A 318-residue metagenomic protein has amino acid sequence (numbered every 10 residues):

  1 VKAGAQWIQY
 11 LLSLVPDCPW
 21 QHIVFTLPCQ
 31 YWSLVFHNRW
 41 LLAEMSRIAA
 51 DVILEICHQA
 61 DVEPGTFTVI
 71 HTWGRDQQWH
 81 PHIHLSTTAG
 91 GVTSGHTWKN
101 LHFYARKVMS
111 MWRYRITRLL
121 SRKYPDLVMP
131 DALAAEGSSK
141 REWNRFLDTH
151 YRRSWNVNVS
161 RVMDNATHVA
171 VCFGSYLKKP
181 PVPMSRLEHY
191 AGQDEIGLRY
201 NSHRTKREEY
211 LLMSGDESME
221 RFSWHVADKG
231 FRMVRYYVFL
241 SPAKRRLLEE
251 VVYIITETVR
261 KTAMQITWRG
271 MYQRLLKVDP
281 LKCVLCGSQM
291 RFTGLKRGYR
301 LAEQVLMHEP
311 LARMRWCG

Functional and structural regions predicted by a protein language model:
V1-G318: Beta->alpha loop/short-helix hinge microenvironment recognizer with preference for catalytic Tyr/His contexts
